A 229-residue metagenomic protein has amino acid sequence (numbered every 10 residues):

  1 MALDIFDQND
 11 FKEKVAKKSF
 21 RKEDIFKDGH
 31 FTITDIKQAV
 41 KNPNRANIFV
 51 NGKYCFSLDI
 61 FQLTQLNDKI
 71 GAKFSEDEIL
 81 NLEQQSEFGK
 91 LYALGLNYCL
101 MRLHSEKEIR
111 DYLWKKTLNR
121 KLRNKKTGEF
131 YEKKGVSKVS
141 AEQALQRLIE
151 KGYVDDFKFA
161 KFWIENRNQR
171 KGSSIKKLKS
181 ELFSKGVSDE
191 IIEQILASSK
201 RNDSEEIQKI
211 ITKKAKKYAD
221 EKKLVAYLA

Functional and structural regions predicted by a protein language model:
M1-A229: An alpha-helical, amphipathic repeat domain used for nucleic-acid recognition, typified by the mTERF helical solenoid
